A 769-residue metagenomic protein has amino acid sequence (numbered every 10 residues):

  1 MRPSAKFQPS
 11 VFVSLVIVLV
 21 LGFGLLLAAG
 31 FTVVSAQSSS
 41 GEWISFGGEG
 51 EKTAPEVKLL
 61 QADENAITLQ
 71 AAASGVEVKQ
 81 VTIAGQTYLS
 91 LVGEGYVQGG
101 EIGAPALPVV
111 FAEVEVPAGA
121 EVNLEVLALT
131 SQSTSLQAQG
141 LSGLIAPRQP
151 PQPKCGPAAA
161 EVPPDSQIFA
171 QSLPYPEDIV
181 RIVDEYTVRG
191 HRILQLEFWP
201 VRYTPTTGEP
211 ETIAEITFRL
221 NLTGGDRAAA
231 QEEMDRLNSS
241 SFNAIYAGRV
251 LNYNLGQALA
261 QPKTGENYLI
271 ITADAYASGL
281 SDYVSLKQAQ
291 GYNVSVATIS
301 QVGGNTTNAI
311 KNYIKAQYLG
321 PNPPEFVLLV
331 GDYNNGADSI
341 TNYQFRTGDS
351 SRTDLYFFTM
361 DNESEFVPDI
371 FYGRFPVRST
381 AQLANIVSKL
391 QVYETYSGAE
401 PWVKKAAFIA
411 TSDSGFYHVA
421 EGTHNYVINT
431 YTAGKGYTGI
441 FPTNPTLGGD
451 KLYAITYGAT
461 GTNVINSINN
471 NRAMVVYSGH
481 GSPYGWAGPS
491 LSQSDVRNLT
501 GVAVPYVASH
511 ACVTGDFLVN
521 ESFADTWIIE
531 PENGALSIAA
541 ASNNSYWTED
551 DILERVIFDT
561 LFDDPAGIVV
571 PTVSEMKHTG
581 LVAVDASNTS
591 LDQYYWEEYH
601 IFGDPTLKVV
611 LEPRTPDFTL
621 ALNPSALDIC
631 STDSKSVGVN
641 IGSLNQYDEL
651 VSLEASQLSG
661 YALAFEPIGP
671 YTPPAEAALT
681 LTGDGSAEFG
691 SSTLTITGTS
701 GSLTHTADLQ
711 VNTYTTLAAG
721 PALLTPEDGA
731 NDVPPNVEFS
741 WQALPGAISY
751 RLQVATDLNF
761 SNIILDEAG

Functional and structural regions predicted by a protein language model:
M1-P9: N-terminal secretory signal peptides that target proteins for export/translocation
S14-A29: Bacterial N-terminal signal peptides
A28, V34-S38: Boundary at the C-terminal end of the N-terminal hydrophobic targeting segment
Q37-R614: Cysteine-dependent hydrolase recognition
R614-T716: Long beta-sheet-rich domains in secretory-pathway and surface-associated proteins
S652-E654, S749-Q753: Beta-strand signatures of extracellular beta-sandwich domains
T716-G746: Pro/Thr/Ser/Gly-rich low-complexity, intrinsically disordered linker/stalk tracts
R751-G769: Recognizes extended acidic, P/S/T-rich segments that occur within or adjacent to Ig-like beta-sandwich modules
